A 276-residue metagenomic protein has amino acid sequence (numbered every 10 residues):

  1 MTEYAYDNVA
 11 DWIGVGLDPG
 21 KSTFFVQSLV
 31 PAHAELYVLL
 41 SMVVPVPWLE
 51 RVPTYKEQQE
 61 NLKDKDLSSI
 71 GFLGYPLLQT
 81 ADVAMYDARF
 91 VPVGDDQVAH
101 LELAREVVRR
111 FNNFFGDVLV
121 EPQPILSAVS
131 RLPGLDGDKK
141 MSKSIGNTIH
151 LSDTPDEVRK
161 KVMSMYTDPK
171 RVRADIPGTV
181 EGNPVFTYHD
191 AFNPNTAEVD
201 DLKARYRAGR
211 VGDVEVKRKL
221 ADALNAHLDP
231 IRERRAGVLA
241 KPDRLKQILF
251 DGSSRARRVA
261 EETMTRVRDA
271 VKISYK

Functional and structural regions predicted by a protein language model:
M1-A81, R232, A236: N-terminal Rossmann-like or analogous alpha/beta NTP/dinucleotide-binding catalytic cores that position adenine
T2, Y6, V98-L101, K246: Non-membrane alpha-helical structural segments and their capping/turn regions in soluble enzymes
F25-L29, F90-V93, K241-D243, K276: Conserved short loop/turn motifs at secondary-structure junctions
A34-V38, Y75-L78, L101, G182-F186 (+2 more regions): Non-catalytic, well-ordered alpha-helical scaffold segments
V44-E50, M85-P92, N193-L202, R232: Short helix-capping/linker segments at secondary-structure and domain boundaries
T54-Y55, L62-V107, F111, P133-D136: Internal, conserved structured core segments that host functional sites
R105-K276: Conserved nucleotide- and phosphate/pyrophosphate-binding catalytic cores in adenylate/nucleotidyl-handling enzymes
